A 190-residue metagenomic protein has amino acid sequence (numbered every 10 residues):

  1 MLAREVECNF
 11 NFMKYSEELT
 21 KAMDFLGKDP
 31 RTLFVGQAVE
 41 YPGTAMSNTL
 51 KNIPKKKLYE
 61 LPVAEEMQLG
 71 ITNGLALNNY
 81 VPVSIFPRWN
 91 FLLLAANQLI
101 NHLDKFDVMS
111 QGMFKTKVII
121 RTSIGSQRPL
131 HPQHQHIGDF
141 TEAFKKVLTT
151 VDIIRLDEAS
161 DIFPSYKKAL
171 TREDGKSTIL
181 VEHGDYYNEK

Functional and structural regions predicted by a protein language model:
L2-E189: Thiamine diphosphate
